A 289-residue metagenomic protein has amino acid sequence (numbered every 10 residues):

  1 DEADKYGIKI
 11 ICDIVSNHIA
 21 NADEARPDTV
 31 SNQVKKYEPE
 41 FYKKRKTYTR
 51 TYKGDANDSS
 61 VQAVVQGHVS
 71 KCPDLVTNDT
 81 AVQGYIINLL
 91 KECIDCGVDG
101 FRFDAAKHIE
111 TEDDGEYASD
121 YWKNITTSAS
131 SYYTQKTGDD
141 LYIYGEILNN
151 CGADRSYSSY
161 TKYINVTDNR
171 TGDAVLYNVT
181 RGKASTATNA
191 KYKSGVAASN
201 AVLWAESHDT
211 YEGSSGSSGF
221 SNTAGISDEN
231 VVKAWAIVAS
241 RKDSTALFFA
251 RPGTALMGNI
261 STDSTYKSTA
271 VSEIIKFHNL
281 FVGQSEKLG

Functional and structural regions predicted by a protein language model:
E2-C12, H18, S31-Q33, N88-G289: Active-site-proximal helices and loops of the catalytic beta/alpha 8
N17-D58, E116-D120, S158: Aromatic- and acidic-residue-enriched segments that line the glycan-binding/catalytic groove of carbohydrate-active
D23, D79-T80, S268: Serine-centered coil/turn micro-motif
K35, P39, P73, E146: Flexible, active-site-adjacent loop/turn segments at secondary-structure boundaries
A56-L75: N-terminal small/glycine-rich loop or linker at the start of catalytic domains across soluble metabolic enzymes
V65-Q66, G84, K193-V196: Short hydrophobic/aromatic segments of transmembrane alpha-helices and their interfaces
K71-Y85: Active-site mouth loops of central-metabolism enzymes
